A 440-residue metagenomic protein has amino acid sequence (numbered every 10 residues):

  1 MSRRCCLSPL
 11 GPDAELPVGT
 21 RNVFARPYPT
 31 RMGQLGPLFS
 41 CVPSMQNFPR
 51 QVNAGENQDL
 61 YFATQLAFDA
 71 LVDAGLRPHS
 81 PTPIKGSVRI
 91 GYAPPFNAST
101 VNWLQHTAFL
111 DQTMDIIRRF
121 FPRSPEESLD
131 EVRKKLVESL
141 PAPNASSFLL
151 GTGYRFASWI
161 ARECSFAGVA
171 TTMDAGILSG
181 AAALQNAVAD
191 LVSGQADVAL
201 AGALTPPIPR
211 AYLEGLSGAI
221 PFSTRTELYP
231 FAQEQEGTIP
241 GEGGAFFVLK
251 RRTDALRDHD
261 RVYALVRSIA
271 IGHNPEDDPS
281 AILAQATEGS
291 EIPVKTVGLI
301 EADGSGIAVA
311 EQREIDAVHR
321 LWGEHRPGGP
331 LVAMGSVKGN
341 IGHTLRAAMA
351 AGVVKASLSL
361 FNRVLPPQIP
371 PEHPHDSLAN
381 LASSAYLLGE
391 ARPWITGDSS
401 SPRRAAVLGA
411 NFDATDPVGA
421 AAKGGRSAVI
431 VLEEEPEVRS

Functional and structural regions predicted by a protein language model:
M1-S440: Condensing-enzyme catalytic core of the thiolase-fold
